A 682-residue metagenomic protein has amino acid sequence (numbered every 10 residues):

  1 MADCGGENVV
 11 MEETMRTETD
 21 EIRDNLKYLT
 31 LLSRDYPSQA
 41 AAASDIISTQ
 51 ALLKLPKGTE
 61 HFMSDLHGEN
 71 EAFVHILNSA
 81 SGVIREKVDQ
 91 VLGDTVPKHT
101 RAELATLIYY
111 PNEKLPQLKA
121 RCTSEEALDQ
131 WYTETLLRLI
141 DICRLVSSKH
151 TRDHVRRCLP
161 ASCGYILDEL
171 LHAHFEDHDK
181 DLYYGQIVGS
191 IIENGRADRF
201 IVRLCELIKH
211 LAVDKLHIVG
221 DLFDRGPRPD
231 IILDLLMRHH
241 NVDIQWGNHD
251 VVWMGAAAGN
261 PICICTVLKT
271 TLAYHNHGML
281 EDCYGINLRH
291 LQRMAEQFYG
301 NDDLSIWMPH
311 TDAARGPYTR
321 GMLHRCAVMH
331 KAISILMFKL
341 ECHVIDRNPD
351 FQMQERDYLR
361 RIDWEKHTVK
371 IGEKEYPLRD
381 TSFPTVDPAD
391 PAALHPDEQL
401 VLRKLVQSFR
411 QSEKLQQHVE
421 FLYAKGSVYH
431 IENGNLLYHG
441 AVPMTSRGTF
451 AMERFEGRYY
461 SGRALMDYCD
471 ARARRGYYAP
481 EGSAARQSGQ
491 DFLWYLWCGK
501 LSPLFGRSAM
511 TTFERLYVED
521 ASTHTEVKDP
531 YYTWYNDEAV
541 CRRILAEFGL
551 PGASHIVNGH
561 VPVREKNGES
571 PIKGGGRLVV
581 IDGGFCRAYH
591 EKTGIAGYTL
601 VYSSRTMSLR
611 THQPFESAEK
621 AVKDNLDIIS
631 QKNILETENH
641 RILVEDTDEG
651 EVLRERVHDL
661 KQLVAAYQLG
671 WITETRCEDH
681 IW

Functional and structural regions predicted by a protein language model:
A2-W682: Feature recognizes metal-dependent phosphohydrolase scaffolds
